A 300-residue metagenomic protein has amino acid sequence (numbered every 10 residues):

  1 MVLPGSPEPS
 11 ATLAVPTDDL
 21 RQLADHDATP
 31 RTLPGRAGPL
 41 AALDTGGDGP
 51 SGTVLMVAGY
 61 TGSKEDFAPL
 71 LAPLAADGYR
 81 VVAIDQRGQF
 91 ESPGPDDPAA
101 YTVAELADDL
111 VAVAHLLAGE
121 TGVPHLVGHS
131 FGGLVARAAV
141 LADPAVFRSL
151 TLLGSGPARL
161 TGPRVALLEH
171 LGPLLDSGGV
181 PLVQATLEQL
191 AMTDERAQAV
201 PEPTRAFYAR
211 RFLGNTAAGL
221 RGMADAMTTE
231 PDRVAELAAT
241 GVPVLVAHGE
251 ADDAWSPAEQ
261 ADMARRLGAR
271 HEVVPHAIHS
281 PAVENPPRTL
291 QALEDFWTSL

Functional and structural regions predicted by a protein language model:
M1-V54, A76-Y79, G214, W297-L300: Alpha/beta-hydrolase fold catalytic core
A41-G94: Conserved HGGG/HGGXW glycine-rich cap/lid loop of the alpha/beta-hydrolase fold
A76, A83-V127, Q291: Active-site loop/oxyanion-hole signature of alpha/beta-hydrolase fold enzymes
G128, G132, A136: Gly/Ala-rich beta-loop-alpha elbow adjacent to hydrolase catalytic centers
R137, L141, F147-G178: Flexible "cap/lid" loop of the alpha/beta hydrolase fold
L160-A166, V180-A239: Conserved alpha/beta-hydrolase catalytic His-Asp/Glu region
G241-A277, V283: Conserved loop-alpha-helix segment in the C-terminal half of the alpha/beta-hydrolase fold that carries the catalytic
V283-D295: Post-His helix in hydrolase/transferase enzymes
